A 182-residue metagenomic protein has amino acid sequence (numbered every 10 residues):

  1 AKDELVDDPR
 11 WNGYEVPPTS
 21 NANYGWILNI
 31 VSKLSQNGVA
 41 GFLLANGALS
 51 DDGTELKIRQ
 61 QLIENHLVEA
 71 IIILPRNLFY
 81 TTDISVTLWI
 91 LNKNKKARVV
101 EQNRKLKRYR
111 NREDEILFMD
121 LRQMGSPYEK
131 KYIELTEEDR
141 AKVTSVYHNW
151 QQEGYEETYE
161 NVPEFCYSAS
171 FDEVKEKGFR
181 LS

Functional and structural regions predicted by a protein language model:
A1-S182: A conserved structural/catalytic subdomain of Rossmann-like adenosyl-cofactor enzymes
